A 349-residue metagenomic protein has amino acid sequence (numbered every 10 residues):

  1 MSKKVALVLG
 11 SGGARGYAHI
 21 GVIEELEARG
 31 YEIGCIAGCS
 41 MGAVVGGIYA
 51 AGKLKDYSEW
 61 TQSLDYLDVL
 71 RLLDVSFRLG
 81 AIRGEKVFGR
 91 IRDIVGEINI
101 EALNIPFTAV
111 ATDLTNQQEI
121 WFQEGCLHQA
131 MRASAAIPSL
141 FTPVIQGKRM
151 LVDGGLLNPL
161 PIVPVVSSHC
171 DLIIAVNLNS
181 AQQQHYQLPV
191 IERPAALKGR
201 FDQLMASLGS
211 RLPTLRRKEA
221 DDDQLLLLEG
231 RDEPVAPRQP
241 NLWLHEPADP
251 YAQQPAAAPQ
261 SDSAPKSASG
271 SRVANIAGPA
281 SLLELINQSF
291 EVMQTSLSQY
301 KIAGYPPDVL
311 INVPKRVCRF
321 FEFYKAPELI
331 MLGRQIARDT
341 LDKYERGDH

Functional and structural regions predicted by a protein language model:
M1-C39, G47-H349: Patatin-like phospholipase
